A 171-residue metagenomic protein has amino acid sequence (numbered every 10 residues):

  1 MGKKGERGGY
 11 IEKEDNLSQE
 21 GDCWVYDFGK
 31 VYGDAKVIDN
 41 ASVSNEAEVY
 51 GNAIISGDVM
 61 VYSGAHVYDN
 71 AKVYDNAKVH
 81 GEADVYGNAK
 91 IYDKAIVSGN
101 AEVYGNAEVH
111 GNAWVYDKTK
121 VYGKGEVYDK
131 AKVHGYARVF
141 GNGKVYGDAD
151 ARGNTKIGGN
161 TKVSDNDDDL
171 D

Functional and structural regions predicted by a protein language model:
M1-I54, D58, Y62, Y68-D69 (+4 more regions): Extended, small-residue-rich solenoid/repeat segments and analogous flexible loops that form exposed scaffolds
E46, N52, D58-M60, G64 (+15 more regions): Consensus positions within tandem repeat domains that build extended binding/scaffold surfaces
G143-D171: Leucine-rich solenoid repeat scaffolds
